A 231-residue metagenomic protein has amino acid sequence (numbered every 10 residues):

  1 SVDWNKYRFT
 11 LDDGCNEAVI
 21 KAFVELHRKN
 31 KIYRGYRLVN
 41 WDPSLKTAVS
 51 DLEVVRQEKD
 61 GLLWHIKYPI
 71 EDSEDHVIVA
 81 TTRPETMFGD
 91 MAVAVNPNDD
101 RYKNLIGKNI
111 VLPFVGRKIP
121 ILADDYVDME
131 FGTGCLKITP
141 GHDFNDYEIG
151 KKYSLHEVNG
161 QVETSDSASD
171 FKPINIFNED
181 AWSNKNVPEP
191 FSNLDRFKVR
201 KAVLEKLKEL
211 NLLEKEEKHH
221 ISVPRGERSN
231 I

Functional and structural regions predicted by a protein language model:
V2-D3, Y7-D180, N186: NTP-handling and nucleic-acid-processing catalytic cores
N30-R34, D195, E214-K218: Short, surface-exposed helix-loop/turn micro-motifs enriched in polar/charged residues
D42-P43, P224-E227: Cys/His/Pro-rich metal-binding microdomains
N104-G107, N184-R200: A glycine-biased structural micro-motif
K198-V223: Phosphate/diphosphate-binding loops
N230: Detector for conserved single-position "signature" residues within domains
